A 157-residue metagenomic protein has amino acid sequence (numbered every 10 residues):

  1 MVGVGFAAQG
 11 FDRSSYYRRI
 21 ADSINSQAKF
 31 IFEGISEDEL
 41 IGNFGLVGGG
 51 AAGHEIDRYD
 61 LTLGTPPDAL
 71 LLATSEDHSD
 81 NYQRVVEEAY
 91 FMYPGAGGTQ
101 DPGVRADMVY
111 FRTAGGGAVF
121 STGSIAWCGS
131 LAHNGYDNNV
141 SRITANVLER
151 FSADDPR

Functional and structural regions predicted by a protein language model:
M1: N-terminal FAD-binding dinucleotide-binding subdomain shared by FAD-dependent oxidases/monooxygenases
G5-R157: Extracellular ligand-binding/catalytic regions of CAZymes and related secreted enzymes and adhesion modules
